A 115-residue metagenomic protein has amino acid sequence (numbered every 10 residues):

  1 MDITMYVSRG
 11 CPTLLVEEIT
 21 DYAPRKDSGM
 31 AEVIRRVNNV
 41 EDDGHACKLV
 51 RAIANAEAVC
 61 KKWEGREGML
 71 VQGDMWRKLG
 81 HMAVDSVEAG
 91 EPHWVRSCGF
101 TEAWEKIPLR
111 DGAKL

Functional and structural regions predicted by a protein language model:
M1-L115: Mature, well-folded catalytic/scaffold domains that follow N-terminal targeting or propeptide regions
